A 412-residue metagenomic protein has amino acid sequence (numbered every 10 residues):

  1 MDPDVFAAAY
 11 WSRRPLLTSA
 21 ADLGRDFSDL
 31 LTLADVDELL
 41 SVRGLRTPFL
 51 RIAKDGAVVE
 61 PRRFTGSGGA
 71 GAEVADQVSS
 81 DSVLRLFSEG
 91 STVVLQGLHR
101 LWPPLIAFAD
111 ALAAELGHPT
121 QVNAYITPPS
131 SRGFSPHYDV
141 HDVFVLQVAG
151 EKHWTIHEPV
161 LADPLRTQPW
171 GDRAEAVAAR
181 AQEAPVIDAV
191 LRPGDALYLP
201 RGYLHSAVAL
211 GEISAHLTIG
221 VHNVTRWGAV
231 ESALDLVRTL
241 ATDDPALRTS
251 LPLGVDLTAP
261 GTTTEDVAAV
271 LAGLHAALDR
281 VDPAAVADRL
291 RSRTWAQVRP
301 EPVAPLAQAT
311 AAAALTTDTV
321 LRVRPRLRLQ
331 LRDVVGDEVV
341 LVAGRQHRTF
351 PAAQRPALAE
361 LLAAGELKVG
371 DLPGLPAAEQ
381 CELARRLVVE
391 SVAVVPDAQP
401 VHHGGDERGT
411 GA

Functional and structural regions predicted by a protein language model:
M1-A75, F87, D337-R386, E390-D397 (+2 more regions): N-terminal auxiliary "cap/dimerization" subdomain that precedes the catalytic jelly-roll/cupin core of mononuclear
M1-A9, G24-D195, Y203-A246, L253: Active-site region of the double-stranded beta-helix
R14-P15, E212, D243-V255, D337-V339 (+1 more regions): Short acidic (Asp/Glu) and glycine-rich catalytic loops that position anionic groups and cofactors
R201-H205, P325-R326: Glycine-rich, charged/polar anion/phosphate-binding loops that engage phosphate groups from diverse ligands
L234-T310: C-terminal amphipathic alpha-helical segment
L278-L361, R385, P396-A412: Acidic, low-complexity/disordered tracts enriched in E/D and polar residues
